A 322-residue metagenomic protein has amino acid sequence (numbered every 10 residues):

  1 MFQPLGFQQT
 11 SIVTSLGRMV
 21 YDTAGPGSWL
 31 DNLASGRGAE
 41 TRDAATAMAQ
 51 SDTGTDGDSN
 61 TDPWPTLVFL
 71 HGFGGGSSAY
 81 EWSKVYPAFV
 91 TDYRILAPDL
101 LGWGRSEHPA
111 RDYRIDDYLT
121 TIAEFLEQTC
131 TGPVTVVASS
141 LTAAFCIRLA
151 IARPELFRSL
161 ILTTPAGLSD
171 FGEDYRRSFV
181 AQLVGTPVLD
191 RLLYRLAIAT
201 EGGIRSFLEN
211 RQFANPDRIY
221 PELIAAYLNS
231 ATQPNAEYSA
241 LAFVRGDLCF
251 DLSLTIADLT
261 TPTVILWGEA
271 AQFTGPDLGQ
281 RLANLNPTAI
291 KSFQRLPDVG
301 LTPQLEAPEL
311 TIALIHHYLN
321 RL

Functional and structural regions predicted by a protein language model:
M1-F69, V90-Y93, C130-G132, H317-L322: Alpha/beta-hydrolase fold catalytic core
S28, A44, D56, S83-V90 (+2 more regions): Active-site loop/oxyanion-hole signature of alpha/beta-hydrolase fold enzymes
F73-V85: The serine-hydrolase catalytic nucleophile loop
A138, T142, C146: Gly/Ala-rich beta-loop-alpha elbow adjacent to hydrolase catalytic centers
I151, L160-R191: Flexible "cap/lid" loop of the alpha/beta hydrolase fold
F171, L196-A257: Conserved alpha/beta-hydrolase catalytic His-Asp/Glu region
D258-V299: Conserved loop-alpha-helix segment in the C-terminal half of the alpha/beta-hydrolase fold that carries the catalytic
A289-L322: Catalytic active-site module of serine/aspartate enzymes centered on a nucleophile-bearing elbow/loop
